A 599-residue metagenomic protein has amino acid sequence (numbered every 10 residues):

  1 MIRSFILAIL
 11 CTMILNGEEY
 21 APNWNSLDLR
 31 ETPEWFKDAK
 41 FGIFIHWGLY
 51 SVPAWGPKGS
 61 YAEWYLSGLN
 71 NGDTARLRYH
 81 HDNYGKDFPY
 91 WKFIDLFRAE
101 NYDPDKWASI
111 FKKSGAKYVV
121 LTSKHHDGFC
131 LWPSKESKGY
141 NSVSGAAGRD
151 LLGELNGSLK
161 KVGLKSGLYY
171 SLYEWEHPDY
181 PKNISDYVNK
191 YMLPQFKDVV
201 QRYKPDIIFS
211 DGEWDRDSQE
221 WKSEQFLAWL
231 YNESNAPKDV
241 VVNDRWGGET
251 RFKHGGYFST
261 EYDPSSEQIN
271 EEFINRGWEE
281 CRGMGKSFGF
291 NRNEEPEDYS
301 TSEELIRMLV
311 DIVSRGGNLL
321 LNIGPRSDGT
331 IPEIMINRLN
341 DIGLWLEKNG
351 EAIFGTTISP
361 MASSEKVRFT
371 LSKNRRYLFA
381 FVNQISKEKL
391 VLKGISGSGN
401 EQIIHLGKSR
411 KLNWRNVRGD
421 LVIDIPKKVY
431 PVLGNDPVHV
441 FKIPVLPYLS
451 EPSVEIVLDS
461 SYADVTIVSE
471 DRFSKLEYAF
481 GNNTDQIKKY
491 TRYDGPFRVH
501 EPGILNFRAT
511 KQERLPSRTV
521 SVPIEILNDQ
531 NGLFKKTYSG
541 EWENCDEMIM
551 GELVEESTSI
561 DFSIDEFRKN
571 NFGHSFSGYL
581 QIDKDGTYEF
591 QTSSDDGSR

Functional and structural regions predicted by a protein language model:
M1-S4, F111: Positively charged n-region of N-terminal signal peptides that target proteins for export
S4-M13: Sec-dependent N-terminal signal peptides
E18-S453: Mature catalytic domains of secreted/periplasmic carbohydrate-active enzymes
P53, P57-D95, Y102-A108, E525-K584: Extended carbohydrate-recognition surfaces in non-catalytic/accessory domains of CAZymes and lectin-like proteins
V120-S123, I467-S469, L580-I582, G586-R599: Aromatic-lined ligand-binding clefts that engage carbohydrates, nucleic acids, or primary amines
S386, I395-N400, S469-K475, S593-G597: Short proline/glycine-enriched turn/loop motifs at strand-loop junctions of beta-rich domains
S386-L390, E501-G503, K584-F590: Short tyrosine-centred short linear motifs in exposed loops/low-complexity segments
P447-K536, G540-D546, G551-G578: Short, compositionally stereotyped local motifs that mark structural "simplifiers"
